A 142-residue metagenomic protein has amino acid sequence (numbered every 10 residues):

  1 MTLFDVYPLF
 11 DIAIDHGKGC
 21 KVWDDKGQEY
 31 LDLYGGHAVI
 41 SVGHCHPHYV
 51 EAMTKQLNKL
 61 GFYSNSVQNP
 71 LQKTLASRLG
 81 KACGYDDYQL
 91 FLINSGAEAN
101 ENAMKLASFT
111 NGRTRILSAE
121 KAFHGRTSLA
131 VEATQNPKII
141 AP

Functional and structural regions predicted by a protein language model:
M1-Y88: N-terminal glycine-rich, Lys/His-bearing helix-loop that initiates the first secondary-structure elements of many
S77-P142: PLP-dependent aspartate aminotransferase-fold enzymes
